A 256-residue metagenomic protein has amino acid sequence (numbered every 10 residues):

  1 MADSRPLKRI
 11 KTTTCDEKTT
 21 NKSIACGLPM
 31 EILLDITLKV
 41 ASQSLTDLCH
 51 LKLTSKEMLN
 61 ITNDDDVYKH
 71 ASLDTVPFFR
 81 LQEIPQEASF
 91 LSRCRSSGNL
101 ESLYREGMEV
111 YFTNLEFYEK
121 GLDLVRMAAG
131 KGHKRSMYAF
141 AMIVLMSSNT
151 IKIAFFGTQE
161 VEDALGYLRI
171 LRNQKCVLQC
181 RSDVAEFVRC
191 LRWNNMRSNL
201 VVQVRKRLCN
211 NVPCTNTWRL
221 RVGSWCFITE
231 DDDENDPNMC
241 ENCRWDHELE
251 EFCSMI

Functional and structural regions predicted by a protein language model:
M1-G27, R219, N242-E248, F252-I256: CRL adaptor-proximal regions
A2-D3, K18-E109, Y118-L122, Y138: Skp1-binding F-box subdomain of Cullin-RING ligase substrate receptors
S44, T62, D66-K69, N114-L115 (+4 more regions): Eukaryotic basic, amphipathic alpha-helical target segments in cytosolic regions
I84, L100, E116-Y118, T150 (+1 more regions): TPR-repeat structural position
S97-E101, V110-T113, K131-R135, S147: Short helix-capping/linker turns of helical repeat alpha-solenoids
G157, E162-I256: Long, ordered, amphipathic alpha-helical scaffolds
